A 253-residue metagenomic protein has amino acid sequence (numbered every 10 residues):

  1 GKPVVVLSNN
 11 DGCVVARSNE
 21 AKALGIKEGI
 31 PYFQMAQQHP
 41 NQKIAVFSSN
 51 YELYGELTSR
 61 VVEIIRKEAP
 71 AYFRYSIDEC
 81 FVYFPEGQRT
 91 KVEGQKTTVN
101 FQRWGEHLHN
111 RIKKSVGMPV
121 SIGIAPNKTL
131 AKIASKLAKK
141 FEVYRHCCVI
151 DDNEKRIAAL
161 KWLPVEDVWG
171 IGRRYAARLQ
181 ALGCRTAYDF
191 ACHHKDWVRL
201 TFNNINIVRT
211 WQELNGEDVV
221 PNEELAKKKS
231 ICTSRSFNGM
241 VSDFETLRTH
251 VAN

Functional and structural regions predicted by a protein language model:
G1-I77, F81-E86: Residues that scaffold, gate, or flank divalent-cation-dependent active/transport sites
A16-N19, L130-A138, P221-A226: Short acidic, glycine/serine/threonine-rich loops at helix termini
G25, M35, D78, I122-G123 (+2 more regions): A residue-level signal for conserved active-site and pocket-lining positions in enzyme catalytic cores
L53, L57, N100, W104 (+1 more regions): Short amphipathic alpha-helical segments
R60, I64-E68, H107-V116, R178 (+2 more regions): Generic non-transmembrane alpha-helical segments
E86-N100: Arg/Gly-rich low-complexity intrinsically disordered repeat tracts
W104-E166: Long, highly charged, low-complexity intrinsically disordered interaction regions that mediate electrostatic DNA/RNA
D167, R173-N253: DNA-contacting surface of Y-family translesion DNA polymerases
